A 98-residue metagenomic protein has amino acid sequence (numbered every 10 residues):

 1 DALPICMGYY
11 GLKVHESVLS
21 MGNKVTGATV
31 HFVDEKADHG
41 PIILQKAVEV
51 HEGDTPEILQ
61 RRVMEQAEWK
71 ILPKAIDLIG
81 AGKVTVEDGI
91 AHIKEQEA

Functional and structural regions predicted by a protein language model:
D1-L3: Short, small-residue-biased leader/transition segments that mark boundaries at the very start of proteins
I5-I42: Short, glycine-/small-residue-rich phosphate/pyrophosphate-handling segment
M21, I79-G82: Change "in soluble alpha/beta enzymes" to "in soluble alpha/beta proteins
M21-K24, E35, G53, E68 (+1 more regions): Alpha-helix termini
D38-G80: Conserved anion/nucleotide-ligand pocket segment
I71, V84-E87: Residue-level signal for secondary-structure boundary elements
V86-A98: A short, charged, Gly/Pro-tolerant segment at domain boundaries
